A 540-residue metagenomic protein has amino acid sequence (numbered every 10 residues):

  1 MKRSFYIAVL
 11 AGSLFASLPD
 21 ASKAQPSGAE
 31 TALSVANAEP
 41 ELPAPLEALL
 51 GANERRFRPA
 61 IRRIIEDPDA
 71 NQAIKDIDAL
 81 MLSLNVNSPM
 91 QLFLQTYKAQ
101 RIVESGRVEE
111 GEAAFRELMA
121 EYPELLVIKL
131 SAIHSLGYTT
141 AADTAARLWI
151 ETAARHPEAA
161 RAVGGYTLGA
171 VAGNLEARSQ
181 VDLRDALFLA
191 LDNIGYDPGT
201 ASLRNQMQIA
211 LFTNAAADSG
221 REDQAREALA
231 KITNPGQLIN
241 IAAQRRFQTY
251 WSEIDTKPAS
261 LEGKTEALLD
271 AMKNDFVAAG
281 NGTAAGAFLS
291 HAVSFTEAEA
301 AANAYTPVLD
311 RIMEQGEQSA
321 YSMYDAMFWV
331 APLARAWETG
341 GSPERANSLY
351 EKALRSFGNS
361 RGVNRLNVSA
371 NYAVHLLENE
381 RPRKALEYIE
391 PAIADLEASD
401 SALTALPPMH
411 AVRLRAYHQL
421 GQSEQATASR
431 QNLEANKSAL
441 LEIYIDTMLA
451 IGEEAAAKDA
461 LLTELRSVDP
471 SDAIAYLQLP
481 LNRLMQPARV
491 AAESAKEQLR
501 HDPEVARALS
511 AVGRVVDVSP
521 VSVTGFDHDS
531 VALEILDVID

Functional and structural regions predicted by a protein language model:
I7-S17: Bacterial N-terminal signal peptides
L10, A21-Q100, E104-I133, T140 (+7 more regions): N-terminal leader/linker segments that initiate helical-solenoid repeat arrays
P45-L49, M81-S88, R116-E124, W149-A159 (+9 more regions): Solenoid-like repeat scaffolds
L49-A60, N87-T96, E121-K129, H156-A170 (+7 more regions): Generic helix N-cap/helix-start motif at coil->alpha-helix transitions
A60-I64, A99, L130-G137, L168-L175 (+7 more regions): Conserved small-residue packing positions in alpha-helical repeats and bundles
I64-A79, Q100-A114, H134-L148, L175-N193 (+6 more regions): Helix-turn-helix repeat elements of alpha-solenoid scaffolds
R383-A456, A460: Alpha-helical protein-protein interaction scaffolds
L441-D540: Long, ordered, amphipathic alpha-helical scaffolds
